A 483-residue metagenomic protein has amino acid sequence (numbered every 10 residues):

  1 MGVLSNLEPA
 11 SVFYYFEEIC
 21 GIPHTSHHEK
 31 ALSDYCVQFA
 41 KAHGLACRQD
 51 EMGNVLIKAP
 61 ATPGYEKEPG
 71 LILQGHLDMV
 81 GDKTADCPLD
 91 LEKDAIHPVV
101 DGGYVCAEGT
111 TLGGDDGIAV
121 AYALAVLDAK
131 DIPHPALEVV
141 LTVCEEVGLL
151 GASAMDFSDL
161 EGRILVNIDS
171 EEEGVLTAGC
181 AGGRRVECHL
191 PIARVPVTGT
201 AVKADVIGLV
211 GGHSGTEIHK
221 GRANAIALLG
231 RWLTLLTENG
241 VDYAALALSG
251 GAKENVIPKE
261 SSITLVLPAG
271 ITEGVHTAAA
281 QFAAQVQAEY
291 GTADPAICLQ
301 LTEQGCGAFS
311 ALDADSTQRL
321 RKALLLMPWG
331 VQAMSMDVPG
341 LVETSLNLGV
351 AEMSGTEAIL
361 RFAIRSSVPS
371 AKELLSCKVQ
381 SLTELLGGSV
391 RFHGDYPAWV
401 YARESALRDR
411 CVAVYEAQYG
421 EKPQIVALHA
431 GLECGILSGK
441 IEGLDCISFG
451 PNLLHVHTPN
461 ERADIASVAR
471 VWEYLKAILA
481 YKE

Functional and structural regions predicted by a protein language model:
G2-Y104: Acidic/His- and Gly-rich active-site-bordering loop/insert found across diverse amide/peptide-bond hydrolases
P9-V12, M336, E343-T356, A363 (+1 more regions): Zn-dependent metallopeptidase/amidohydrolase metal-coordination segment
E17-G21, T264, C298-S310, G349-A351 (+2 more regions): A short beta-alpha structural unit
Y65-V147, A152-R163, T198-A201, A314-T317 (+4 more regions): Active-site metal-coordination/substrate-binding segment of hydrolases, especially metallo-dependent peptidases
P135-A225, T237: Fold-level recognition of mixed alpha/beta catalytic cores in primary-metabolism enzymes, strongest
S158, R222-N239, L267-T272, S316-L325 (+3 more regions): His/Asp/Glu-rich mid-to-C-terminal helical/loop segments that flank catalytic regions of hydrolases
N224-L248, H393, Y401-L444: Active-site-adjacent substrate-binding region of metalloamidase/peptidase-like peptide-processing proteins
E254-G330, M334: A conserved active-site cap/scaffold subdomain adjacent to cofactor or substrate pockets
